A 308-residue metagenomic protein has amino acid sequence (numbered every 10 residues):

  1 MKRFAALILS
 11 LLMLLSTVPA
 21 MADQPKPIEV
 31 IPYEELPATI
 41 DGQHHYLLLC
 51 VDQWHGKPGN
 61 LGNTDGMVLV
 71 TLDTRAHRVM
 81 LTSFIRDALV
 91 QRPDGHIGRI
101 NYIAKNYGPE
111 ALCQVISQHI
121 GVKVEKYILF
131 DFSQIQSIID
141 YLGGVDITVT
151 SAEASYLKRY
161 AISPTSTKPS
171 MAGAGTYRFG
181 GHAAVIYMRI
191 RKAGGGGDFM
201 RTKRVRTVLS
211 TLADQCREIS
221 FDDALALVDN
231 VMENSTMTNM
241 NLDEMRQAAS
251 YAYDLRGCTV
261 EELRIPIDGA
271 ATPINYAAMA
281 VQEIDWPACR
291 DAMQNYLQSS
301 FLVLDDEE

Functional and structural regions predicted by a protein language model:
K2-S10: Sec-dependent signal peptide recognition, specifically the positively charged N-region followed immediately by
T17-P25: Sec-dependent signal peptide cleavage junction
K26-H44, D52, G56-K57, L61 (+5 more regions): C-terminal solvent-exposed extensions
L36-G42, S137-D223: Flexible, polar/acidic helix-loop-strand segments at domain edges
D41-H44, G62-M67, A76-F84, G95 (+7 more regions): Extracytoplasmic
N60-T64, D94, Y102-A111, L129-S133 (+5 more regions): Soluble non-cytosolic domains of exported or imported proteins
N106-S166, M240-M245: Amphipathic, coiled-coil-like alpha-helical scaffolding segments used for oligomerization/assembly
